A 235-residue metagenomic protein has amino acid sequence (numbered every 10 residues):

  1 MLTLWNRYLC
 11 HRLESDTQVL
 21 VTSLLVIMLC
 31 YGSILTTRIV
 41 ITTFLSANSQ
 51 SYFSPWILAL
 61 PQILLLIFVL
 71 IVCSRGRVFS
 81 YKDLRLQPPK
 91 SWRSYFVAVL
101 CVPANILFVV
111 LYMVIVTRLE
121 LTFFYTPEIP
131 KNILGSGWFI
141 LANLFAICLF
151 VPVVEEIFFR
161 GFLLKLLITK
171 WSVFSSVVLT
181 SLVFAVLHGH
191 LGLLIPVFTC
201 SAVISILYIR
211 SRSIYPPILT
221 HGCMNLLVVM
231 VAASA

Functional and structural regions predicted by a protein language model:
M1-L86, S91-R93, L226-A235: N-terminal, membrane-interfacial amphipathic/helix-forming hydrophobic leader that caps and precedes the first
T37-I39, F174-A235: Functionally important transmembrane alpha-helices
I39-N48, R75-F79, L111-F123, P127 (+7 more regions): Membrane-interface elements of multi-pass transporters and channels
A47-S54, S80-V151, T169: Juxtamembrane helix-loop-helix connectors linking adjacent transmembrane helices in multi-pass membrane enzymes
W56-A59, S91, Y95, V99 (+8 more regions): Residue-level signature of the transmembrane alpha-helical core of multi-pass small-molecule transporters
V69-S74, N105, V109, M113 (+5 more regions): Structural signal for membrane-spanning alpha-helices in multi-pass inner-membrane proteins, emphasizing helix cores
V153-F158, F162-L163, H190, C223 (+1 more regions): Active-site His/Glu-centered metal-binding helix of metallohydrolases
V154-L179, I209-S213: Membrane-interface helix/loop boundary segments of multi-pass membrane proteins
